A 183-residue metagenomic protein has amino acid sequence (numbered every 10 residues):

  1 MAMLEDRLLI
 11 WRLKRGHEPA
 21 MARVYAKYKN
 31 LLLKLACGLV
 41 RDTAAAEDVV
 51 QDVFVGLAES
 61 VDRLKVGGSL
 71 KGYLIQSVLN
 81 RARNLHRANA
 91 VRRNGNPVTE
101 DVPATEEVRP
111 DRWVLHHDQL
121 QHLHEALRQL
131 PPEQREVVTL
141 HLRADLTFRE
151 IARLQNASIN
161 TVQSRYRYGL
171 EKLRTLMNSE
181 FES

Functional and structural regions predicted by a protein language model:
M1-L31, G38, R128, R149-E150 (+3 more regions): N-terminal module of bacterial RNA polymerase sigma factors
A2-D6, N84, R92-H116, L120: Internal acidic/polar
A2-M3, R12, R41, R93-N96 (+4 more regions): C-terminal edge and immediately downstream basic/flexible tail or linker adjoining helix-turn-helix-like DNA-binding
L9, Y25, L33, R41-S60 (+1 more regions): Conserved RNAP core-binding helix
K14-R15, R41-D42, Q51-S69, A88-A90: Sigma70-family region 2
K34, D48-V55, G68-N80: Structural recognition of an alpha-helix C-terminal capping motif at a helix-to-coil junction
E59-V66, Q76-P97, H116: Arg/Lys-rich amphipathic alpha helix in sigma70-family domain 2
R128-E136, L140, A144-S164: Helix-turn-helix DNA-binding module
